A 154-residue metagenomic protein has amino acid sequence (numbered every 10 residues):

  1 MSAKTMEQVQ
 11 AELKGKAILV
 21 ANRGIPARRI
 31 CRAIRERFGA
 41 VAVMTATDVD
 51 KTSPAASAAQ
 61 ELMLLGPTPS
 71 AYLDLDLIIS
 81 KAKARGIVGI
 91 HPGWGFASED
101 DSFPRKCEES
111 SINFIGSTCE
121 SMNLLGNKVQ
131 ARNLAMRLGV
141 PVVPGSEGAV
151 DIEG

Functional and structural regions predicted by a protein language model:
M1-G154: N-terminal beta-alpha lobe that positions the nucleotide/phosphoryl donor in ATP/NTP-coupled carboxylate activation
